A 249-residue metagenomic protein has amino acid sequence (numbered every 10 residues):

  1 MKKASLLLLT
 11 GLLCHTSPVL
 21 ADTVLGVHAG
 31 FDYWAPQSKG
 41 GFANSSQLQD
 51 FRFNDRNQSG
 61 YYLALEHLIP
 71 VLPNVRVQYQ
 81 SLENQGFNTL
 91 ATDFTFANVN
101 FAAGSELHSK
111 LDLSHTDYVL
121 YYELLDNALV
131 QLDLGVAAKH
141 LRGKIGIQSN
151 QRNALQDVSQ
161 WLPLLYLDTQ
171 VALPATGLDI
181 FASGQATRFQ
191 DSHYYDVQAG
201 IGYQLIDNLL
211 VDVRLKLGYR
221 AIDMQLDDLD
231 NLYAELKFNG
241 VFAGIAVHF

Functional and structural regions predicted by a protein language model:
H15-T16: N-terminal signal peptide c-region/cleavage motif recognized by signal peptidases
L20-L25, L68-N74, L125-L132, L173-L178 (+1 more regions): Short loop/turn motifs that connect adjacent beta-strands in outer-membrane beta-barrel proteins
L20-L82: Short glycine/proline- and aromatic-enriched beta-strand/turn motifs that initiate or cap beta-hairpins
T23-L25, D55-S59, D112-T116, V130 (+3 more regions): Residues that define the transmembrane beta-barrel architecture of outer-membrane proteins
A29-F31, Y61-H67, Y118-Y122, V136-A138 (+4 more regions): Residues on the lipid-exposed face of transmembrane beta-strands in outer-membrane beta-barrel proteins
F31-Q37, Y79-Q85, L124, A138-K144 (+4 more regions): Transmembrane beta-strands of outer-membrane beta-barrel pores
K39-R52, Q85-L111, R142-V158, D227-A234: Flexible, solvent-exposed loop segments that connect beta-strands
D212-F249: Outer-membrane beta-barrel translocator/channel fold
